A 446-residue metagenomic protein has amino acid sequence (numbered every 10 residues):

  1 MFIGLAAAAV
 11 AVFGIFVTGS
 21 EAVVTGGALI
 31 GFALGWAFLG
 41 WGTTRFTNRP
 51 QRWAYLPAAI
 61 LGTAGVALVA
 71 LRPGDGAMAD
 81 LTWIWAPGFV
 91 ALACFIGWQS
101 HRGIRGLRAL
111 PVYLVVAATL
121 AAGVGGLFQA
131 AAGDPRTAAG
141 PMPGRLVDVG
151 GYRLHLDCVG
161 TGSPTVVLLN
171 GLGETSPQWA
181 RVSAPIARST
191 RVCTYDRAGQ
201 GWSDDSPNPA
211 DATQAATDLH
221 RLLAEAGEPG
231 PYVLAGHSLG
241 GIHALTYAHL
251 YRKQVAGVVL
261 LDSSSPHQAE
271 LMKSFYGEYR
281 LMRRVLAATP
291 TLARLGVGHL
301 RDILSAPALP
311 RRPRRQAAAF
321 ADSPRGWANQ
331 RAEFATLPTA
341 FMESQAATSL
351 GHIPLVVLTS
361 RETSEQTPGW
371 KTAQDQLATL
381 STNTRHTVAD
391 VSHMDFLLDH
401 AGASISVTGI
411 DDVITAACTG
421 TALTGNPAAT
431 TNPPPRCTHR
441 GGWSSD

Functional and structural regions predicted by a protein language model:
V10-E21, W41-R45, V66-M78: Juxtamembrane "helix-exit" motif on the non-cytosolic side of transmembrane helices
R52-S100: Membrane-embedded alpha-helical segments of integral membrane proteins
R105-A130: Internal/C-terminal transmembrane anchor helices
V159-W202: Conserved HGGG/HGGXW glycine-rich cap/lid loop of the alpha/beta-hydrolase fold
R197-A235: Active-site loop/oxyanion-hole signature of alpha/beta-hydrolase fold enzymes
P229-M272: Conserved hydrolase catalytic core segment
R312-T382, T387-A389: Conserved serine/cysteine hydrolase catalytic core
T382-D446: Catalytic active-site module of serine/aspartate enzymes centered on a nucleophile-bearing elbow/loop
